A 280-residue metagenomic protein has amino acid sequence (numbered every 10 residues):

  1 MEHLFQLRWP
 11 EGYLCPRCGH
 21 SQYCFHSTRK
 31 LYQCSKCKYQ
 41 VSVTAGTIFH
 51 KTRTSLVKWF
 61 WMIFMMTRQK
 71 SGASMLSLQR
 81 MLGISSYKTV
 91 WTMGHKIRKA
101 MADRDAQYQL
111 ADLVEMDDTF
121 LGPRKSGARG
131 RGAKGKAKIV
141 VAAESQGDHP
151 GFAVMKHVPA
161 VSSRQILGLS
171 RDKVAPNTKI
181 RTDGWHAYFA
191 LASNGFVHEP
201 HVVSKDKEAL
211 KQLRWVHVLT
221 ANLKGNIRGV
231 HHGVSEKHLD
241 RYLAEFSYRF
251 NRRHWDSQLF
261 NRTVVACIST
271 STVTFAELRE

Functional and structural regions predicted by a protein language model:
M1-E280: Residue-level recognition of single "structural anchor" positions that define or cap local secondary structure
